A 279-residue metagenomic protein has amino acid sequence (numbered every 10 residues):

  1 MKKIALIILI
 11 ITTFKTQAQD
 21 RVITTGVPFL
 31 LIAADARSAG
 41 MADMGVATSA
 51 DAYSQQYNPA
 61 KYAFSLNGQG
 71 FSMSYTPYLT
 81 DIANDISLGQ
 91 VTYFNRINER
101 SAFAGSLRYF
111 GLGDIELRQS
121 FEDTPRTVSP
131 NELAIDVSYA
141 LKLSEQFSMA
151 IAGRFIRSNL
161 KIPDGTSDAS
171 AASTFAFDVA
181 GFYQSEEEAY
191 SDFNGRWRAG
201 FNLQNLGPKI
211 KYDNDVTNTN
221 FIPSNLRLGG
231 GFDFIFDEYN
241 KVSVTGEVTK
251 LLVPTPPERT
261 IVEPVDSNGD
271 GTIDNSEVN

Functional and structural regions predicted by a protein language model:
M1-V22: Bacterial Sec-dependent N-terminal signal peptides
Q19-N279: Subset of outer-membrane beta-barrel
